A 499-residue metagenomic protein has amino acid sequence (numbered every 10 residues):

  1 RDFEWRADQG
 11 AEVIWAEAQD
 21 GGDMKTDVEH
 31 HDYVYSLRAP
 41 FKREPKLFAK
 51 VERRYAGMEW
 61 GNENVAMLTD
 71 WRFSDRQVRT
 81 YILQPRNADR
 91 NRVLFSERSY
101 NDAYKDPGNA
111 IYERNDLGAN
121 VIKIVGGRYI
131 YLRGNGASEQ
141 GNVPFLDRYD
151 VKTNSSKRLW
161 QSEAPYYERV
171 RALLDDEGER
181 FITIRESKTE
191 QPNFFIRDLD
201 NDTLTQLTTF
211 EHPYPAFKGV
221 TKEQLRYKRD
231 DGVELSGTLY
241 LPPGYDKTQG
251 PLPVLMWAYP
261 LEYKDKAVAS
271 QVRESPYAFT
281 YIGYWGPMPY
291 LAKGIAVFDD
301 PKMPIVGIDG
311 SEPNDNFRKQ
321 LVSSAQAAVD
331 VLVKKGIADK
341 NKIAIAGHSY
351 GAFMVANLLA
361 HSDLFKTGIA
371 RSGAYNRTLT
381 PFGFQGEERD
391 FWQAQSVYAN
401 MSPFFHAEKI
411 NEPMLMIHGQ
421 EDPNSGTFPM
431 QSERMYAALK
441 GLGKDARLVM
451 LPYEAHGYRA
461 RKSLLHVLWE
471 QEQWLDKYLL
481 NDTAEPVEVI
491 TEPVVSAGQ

Functional and structural regions predicted by a protein language model:
R1-A11, A16-Y33, V51-E52, T69-D89 (+6 more regions): A flexible loop/linker signature enriched in serine peptidases of the S9 family
R1-E12, P107-R128, A172-D176, Q224 (+3 more regions): Signature of short aromatic-glycine-proline-rich micro-motifs recurring in repeat-based ectodomains
D8-A11, Y55-W71, R76-I82, R92-S99 (+6 more regions): Non-catalytic accessory segments flanking enzyme active sites
T26-P40, D147, V151-K152, G307-S323: C-terminal/domain-terminus segments
L37-L47, R53-M58: A conserved hydrophobic secondary-structure block that centers on an alpha-helix together with its immediately flanking
F41-E44, A49, V65, T69-R90 (+8 more regions): Alpha/beta-hydrolase-fold serine-hydrolase catalytic core, especially in secreted/extracellular enzymes
L241, Q249-E262: Short beta-strand element of the alpha/beta-hydrolase
L261, A267, Q271-Q499: Active-site-proximal cap/loop segments of hydrolase catalytic domains
